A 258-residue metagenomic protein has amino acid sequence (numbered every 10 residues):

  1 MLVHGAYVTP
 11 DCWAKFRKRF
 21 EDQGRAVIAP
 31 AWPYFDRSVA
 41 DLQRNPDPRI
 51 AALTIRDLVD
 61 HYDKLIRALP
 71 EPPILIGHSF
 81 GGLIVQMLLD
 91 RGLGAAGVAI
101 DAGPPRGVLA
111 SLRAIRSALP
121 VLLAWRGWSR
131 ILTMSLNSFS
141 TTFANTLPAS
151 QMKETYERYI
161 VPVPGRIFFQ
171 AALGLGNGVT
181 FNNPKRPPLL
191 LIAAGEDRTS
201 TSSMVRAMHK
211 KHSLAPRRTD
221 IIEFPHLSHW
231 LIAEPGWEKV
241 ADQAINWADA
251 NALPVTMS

Functional and structural regions predicted by a protein language model:
M1-Q43: Short, surface-exposed "cap/lid" segments of acyl-processing enzymes
G5-V8, S79, G195: Active-site glycine-rich loops that stabilize anionic/oxyanionic intermediates across multiple enzyme folds
R56-P73: Conserved acidic catalytic loop of the alpha/beta-hydrolase fold
I76-G81, V85: Gly/Ala-rich beta-loop-alpha elbow adjacent to hydrolase catalytic centers
L93-G127, I167-G174: Flexible "cap/lid" loop of the alpha/beta hydrolase fold
K185, L191-A193, D197: Short beta-strand/loop motif that positions the catalytic acidic residue of the alpha/beta-hydrolase fold
R198-A207: Conserved alpha/beta-hydrolase "acid-adjacent" motif
R218-S258: Catalytic active-site module of serine/aspartate enzymes centered on a nucleophile-bearing elbow/loop
